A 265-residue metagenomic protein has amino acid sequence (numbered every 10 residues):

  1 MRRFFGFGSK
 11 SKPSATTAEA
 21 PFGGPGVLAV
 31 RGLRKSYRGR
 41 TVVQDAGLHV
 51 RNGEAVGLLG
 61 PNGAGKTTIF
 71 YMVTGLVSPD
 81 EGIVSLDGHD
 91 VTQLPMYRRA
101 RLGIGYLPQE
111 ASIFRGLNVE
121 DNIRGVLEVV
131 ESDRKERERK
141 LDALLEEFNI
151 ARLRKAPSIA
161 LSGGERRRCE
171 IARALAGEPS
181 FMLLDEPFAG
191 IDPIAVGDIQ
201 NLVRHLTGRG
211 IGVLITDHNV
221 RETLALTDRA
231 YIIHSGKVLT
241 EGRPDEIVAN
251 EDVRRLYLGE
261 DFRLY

Functional and structural regions predicted by a protein language model:
L59-P61: The feature captures the beta-strand-to-loop junction immediately N-terminal to the Walker
T74: Helix-to-loop junction immediately C-terminal to a conserved catalytic motif
D90-E110, R134-E138, R154, I247-E251: ABC ATPase NBD coupling module
K135-L153, Q200-R204: Conserved ABC ATPase "signature" region
P157-L161, E165: Conserved ABC ATPase signature
E178: Conserved catalytic motifs of ABC-family nucleotide-binding domains
M182-E186: Catalytic Walker B motif of ABC-type/P-loop ATPase nucleotide-binding domains
